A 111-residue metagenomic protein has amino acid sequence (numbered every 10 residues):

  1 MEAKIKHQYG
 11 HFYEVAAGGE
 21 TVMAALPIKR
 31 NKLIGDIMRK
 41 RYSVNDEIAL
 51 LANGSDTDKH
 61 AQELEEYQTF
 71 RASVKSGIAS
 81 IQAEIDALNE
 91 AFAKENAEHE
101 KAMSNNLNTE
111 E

Functional and structural regions predicted by a protein language model:
M1-E111: A preference for well-ordered globular domain cores that mediate specific macromolecular interactions or catalysis
